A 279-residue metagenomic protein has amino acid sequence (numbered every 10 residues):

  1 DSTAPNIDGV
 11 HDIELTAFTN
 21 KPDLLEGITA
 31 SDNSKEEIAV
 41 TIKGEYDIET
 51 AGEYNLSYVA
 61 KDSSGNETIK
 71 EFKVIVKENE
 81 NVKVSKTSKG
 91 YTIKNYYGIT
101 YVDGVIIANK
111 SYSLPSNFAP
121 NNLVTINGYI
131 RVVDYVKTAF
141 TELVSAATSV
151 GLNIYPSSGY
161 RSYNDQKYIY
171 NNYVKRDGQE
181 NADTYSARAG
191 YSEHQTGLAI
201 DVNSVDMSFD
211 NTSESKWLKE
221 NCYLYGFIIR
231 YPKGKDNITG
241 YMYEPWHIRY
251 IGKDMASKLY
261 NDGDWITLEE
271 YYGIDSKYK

Functional and structural regions predicted by a protein language model:
D1-S34: Solvent-exposed, low-complexity, repeat-rich "mucin-like" stalks and linkers
I7-G9, I42, P156, V202: Generic preference for hydrophobic
N20-P22, T50-G52, T68, T196 (+1 more regions): Residue-level preference for beta-strand/loop junctions
L25, N55, E71, G197-A199 (+1 more regions): Broad gene-expression machinery/nucleic-acid interaction feature
D32-A39, A147-L152: Short secondary-structure junctions
K35-V76: Serine/threonine-rich, repeat-prone extracellular segments and beta-strand-based repeat modules of secreted/surface
I75-K279: Extracytoplasmic cell-surface/polysaccharide-interacting catalytic and binding patches
